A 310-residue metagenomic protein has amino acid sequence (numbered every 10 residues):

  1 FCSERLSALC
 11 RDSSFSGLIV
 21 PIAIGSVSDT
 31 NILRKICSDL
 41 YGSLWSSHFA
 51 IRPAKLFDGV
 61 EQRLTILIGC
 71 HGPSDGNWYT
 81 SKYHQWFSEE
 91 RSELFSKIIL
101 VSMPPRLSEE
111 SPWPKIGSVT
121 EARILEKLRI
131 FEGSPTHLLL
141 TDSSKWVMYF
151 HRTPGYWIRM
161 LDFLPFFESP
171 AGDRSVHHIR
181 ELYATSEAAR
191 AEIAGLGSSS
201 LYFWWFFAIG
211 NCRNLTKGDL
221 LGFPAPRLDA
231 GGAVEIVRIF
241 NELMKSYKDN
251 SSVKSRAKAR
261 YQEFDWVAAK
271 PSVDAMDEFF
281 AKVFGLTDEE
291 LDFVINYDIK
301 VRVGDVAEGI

Functional and structural regions predicted by a protein language model:
F1-K145, M160-D162, P170-H178, R213-D219: Signature of N6-adenine DNA methyltransferases within the class I
C2, I51, W205-N211, Q262-W266: Active-site-adjacent structural elements in folded domains
R5-S13, I22, I36-L40, C70 (+5 more regions): Generic, well-ordered alpha-helical scaffold segments in large soluble proteins
A23, S74, T153-W157, P165 (+3 more regions): Short, glycine-/Ser/Thr-/acidic-enriched flexible segments
I66-C70, Y149, E181-Y183, P224: Short, well-ordered beta-strand micro-motif
K97-I98, S102, R106-H137, D142-Y149 (+1 more regions): Non-catalytic DNA-recognition/assembly elements of restriction-modification systems
V176-S186, W266-K270: Extended, non-catalytic structural segments that build the interaction scaffolds of large macromolecular assemblies
R180-G222, D229-S246: Basic, amphipathic alpha-helical recognition segments used for DNA target recognition
